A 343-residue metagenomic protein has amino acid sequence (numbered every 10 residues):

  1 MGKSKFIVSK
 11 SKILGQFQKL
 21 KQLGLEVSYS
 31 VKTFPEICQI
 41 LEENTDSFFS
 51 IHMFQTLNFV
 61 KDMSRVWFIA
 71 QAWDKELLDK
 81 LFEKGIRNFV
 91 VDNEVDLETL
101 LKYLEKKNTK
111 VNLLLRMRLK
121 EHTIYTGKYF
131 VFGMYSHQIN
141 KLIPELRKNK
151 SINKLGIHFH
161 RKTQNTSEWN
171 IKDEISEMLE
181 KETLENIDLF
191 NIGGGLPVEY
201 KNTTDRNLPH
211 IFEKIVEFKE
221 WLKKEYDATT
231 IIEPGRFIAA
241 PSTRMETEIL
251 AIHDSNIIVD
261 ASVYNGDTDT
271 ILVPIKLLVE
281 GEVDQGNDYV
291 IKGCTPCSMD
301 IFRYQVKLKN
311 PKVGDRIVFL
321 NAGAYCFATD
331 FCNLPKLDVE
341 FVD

Functional and structural regions predicted by a protein language model:
M1-V111, P144-K148, I152-N153, L184 (+2 more regions): A charged N-terminal "starter" segment
S30-E36, H52-Q55, Q71-W73, D92-D96 (+7 more regions): Active-site beta-loop-alpha junctions enriched in small/polar residues
I37-E43, L222-K223, K309-N310: A short acidic-Thr-Gly-centered motif at the start of a beta-strand
F49-S50, L113, F190, T230: Residue-level marker for buried hydrophobic side chains located in beta-strands that build the well-ordered beta-sheet
E83, K106-K107, I124, N191 (+3 more regions): Solvent-exposed alpha-helices and their adjacent loops that cap or buttress functional pockets in soluble metabolic
E121-A251: Active-site loop/helix belt of alpha/beta enzymes
A228-D343: Charged (often Lys/Glu-rich) extended helix/loop segments that serve as interaction or gating elements
